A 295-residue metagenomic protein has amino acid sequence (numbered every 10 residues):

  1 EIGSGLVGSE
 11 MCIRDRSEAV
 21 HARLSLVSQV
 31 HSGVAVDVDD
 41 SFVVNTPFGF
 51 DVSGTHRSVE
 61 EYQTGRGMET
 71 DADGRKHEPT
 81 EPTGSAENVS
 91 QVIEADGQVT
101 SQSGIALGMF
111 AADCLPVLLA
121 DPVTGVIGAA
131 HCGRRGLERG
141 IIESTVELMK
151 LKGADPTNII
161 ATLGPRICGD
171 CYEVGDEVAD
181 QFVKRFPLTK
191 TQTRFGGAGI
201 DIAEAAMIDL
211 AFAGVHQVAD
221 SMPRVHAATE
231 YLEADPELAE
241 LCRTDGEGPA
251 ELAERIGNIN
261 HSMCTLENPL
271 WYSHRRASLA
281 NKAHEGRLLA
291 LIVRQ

Functional and structural regions predicted by a protein language model:
S4, S9-E10, R14-Q295: Active-site microenvironment for binding and transforming phosphate-containing groups
